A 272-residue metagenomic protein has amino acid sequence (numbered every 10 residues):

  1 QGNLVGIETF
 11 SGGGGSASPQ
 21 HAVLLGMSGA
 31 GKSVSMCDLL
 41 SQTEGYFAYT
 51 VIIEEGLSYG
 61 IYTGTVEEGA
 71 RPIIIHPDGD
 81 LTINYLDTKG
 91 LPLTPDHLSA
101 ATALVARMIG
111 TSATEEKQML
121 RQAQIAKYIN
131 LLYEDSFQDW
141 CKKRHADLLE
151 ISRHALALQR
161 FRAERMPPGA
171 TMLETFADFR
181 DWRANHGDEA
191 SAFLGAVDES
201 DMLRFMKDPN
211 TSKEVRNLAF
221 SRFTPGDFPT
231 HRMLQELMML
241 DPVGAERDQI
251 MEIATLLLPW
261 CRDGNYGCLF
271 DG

Functional and structural regions predicted by a protein language model:
Q1-V5, L57-A70, I75-G272: P-loop NTPase motor domains
G2-H76: Glycine-rich phosphate-binding loop of nucleotide-binding enzymes
